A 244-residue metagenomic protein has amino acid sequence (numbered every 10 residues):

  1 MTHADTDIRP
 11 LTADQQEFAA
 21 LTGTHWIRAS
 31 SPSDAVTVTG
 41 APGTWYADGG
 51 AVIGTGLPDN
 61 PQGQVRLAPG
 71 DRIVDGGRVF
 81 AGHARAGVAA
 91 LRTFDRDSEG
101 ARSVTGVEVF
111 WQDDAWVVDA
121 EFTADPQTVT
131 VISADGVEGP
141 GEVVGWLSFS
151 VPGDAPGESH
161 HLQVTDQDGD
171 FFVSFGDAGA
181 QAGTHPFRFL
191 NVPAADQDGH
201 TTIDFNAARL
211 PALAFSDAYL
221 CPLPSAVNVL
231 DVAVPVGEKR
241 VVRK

Functional and structural regions predicted by a protein language model:
M1-A41: N-terminal cleavable signal peptides for secretion/export
A13, R28-A29, G40, G106 (+3 more regions): C-terminal, non-catalytic interaction/recognition modules in large multi-subunit enzymes and RNPs
W26-I73: Forkhead-associated
P42-A47, G77-A84, S159-V164: Broad, structure-driven detector of short, well-ordered beta-strand segments within folded domains
R78-S148: Surface-exposed beta-loop interaction hotspot
G100-R102, Q127-V129, A182-T184, P211-A214 (+1 more regions): Short helix/loop capping segments that flank catalytic or ligand/cofactor-binding pockets
S148-D196, N206: Acidic/His-leaning functional-site neighborhoods
P193-K244: Long, compositionally biased interface segments
